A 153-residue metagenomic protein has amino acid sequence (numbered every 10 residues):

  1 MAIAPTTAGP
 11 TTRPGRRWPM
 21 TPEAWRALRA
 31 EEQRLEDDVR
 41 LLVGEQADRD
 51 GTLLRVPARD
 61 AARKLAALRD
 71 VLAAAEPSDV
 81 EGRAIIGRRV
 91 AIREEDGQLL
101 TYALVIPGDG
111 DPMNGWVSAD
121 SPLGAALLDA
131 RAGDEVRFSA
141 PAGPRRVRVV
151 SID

Functional and structural regions predicted by a protein language model:
M1-V80: N-terminal intrinsically disordered, low-complexity, charge/repeat-rich segments that act as generic
S78-V147, D153: Non-DNA-binding regulatory cores of transcription-related proteins, predominantly C-terminal effector-binding
